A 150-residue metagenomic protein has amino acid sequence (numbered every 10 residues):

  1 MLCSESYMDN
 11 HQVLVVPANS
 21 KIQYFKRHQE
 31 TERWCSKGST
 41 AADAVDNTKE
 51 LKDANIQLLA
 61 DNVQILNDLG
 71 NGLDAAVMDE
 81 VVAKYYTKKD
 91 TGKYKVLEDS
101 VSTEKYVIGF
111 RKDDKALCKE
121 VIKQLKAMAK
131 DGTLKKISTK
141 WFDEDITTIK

Functional and structural regions predicted by a protein language model:
M1-L2, K26-R27, N62-V82, K89: Short helices/loops that flank or line small-molecule/ion binding pockets
E5-Y7, V16-E32: Flexible hinge/capping segments at coil-to-helix
M8-V16, K84, K88-K126, E144-K150: Periplasmic-binding protein-like
N10, P17-A18, S36-T40, D61-N62 (+2 more regions): Beta->alpha turn/N-cap motifs
N19-K21, I56-N71, T103-E104: Short helix-initiation/N-cap motifs at beta->coil->alpha
R27, D79, D113-A127, T133-I137: Short amphipathic alpha-helical coupling segments at ligand-binding clamshell hinges and other catalytic/signaling
T40-L59, V96-E98, K123-K150: Ligand-binding clefts/hinges and TM-proximal coupling segments of bilobed small-molecule sensing domains
